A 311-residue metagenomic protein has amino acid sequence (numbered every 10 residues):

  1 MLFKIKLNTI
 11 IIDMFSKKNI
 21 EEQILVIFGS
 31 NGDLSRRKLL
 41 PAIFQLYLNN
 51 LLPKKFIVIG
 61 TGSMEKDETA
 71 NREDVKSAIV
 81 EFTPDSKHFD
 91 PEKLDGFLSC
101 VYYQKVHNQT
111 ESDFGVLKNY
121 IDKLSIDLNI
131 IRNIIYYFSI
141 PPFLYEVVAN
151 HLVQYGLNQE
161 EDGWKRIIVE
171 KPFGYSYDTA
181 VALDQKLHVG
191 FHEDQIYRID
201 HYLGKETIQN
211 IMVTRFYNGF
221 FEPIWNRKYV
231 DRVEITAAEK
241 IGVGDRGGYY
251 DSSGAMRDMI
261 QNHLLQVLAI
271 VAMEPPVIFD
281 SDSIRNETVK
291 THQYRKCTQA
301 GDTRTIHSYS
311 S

Functional and structural regions predicted by a protein language model:
F3-V169, F173-S311: Secretory/organelle targeting and membrane-embedding segments
